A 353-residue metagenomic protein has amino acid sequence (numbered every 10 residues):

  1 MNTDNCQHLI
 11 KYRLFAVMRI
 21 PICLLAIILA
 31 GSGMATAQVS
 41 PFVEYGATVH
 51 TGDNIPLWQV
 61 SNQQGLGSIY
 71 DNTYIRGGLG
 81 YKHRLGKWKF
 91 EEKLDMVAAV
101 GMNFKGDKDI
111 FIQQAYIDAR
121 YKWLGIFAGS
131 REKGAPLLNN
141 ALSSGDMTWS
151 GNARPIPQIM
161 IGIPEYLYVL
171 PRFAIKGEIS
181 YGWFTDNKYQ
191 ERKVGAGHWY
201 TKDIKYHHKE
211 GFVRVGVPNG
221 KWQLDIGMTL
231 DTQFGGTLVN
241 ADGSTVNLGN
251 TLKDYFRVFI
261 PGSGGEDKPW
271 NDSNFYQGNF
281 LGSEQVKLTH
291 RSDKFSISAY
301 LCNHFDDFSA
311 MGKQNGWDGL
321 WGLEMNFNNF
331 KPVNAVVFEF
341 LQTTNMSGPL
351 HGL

Functional and structural regions predicted by a protein language model:
A37-G77, G86-V100, I179: Transmembrane beta-strand segments of Gram-negative outer membrane beta-barrel proteins
Q38-S40, K82-D95, R120-L124, Y166-K176 (+3 more regions): Short loop/turn motifs that connect adjacent beta-strands in outer-membrane beta-barrel proteins
Y45-D53, H83-L85, A98-G106, Y121-W123 (+7 more regions): Transmembrane beta-strands of outer-membrane beta-barrel pores
S61-G65, E92-D107, A128, G145-D146 (+6 more regions): Transmembrane beta-strand segments that form the barrel wall of outer-membrane beta-barrel proteins
I69-G77, D109-Q113, N152-G162, D203-K209 (+3 more regions): Residues that define the transmembrane beta-barrel architecture of outer-membrane proteins
I75-H83, A115-Y121, A128, I159-E165 (+4 more regions): Residues on the lipid-exposed face of transmembrane beta-strands in outer-membrane beta-barrel proteins
K133-A241: Internal, well-ordered domain-core segments that constitute the primary functional module of diverse proteins
L224-I226, F234-G352: Long, internal scaffold/assembly segments composed of regular secondary structure
